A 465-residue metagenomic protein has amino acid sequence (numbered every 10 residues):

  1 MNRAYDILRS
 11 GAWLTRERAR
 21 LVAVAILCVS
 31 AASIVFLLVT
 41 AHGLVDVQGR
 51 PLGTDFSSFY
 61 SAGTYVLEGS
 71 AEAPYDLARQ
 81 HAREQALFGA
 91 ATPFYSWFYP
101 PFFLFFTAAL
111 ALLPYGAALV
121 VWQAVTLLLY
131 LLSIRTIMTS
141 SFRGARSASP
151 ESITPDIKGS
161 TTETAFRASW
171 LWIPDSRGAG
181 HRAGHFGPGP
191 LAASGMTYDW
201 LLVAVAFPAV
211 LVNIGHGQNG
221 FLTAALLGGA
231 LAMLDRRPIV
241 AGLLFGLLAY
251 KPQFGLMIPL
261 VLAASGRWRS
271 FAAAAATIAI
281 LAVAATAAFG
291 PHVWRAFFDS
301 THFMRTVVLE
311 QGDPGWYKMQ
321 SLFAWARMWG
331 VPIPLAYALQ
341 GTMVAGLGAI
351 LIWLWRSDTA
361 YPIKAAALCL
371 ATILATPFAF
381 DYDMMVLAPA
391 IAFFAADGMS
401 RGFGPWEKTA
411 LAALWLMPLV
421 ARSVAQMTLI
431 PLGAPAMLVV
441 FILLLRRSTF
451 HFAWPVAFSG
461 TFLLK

Functional and structural regions predicted by a protein language model:
M1-R3, P150-E163, A168-R177, H181-T197 (+3 more regions): A cross-taxon signal for low-complexity, glycine/charged-rich
M1-S141, S194-I239, L262-A388, A395-D397 (+3 more regions): Primarily membrane-embedded glycan-assembly and transfer machineries that use lipid-linked glycans
W97, L104, A204-V205, L248 (+6 more regions): Hydrophobic alpha-helical transmembrane segments of integral membrane proteins, especially lipid-exposed positions
P114, R143, P174-R177, F186 (+1 more regions): Short, proline-centered helix/strand-breaking motifs
Q123, M385-I391, P431-V440: Hydrophobic core segments of alpha-helical transmembrane domains in multi-pass membrane proteins
T139-E151: Long, compositionally biased low-complexity repeat segments characteristic of intrinsically disordered regions
I239-P252, L256-A263, L368-A375, L416-L419: Membrane-interface alpha helices of multi-pass inner-membrane proteins
A396-K465: Aromatic-enriched
